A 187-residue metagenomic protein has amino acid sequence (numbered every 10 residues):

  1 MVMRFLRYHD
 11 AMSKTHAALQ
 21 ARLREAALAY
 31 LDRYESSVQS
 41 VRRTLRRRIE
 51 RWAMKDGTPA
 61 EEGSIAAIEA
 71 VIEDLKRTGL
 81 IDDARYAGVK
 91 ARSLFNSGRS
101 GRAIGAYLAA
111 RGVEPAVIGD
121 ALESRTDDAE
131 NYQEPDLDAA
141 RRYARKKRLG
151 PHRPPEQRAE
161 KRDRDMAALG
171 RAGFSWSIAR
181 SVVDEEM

Functional and structural regions predicted by a protein language model:
V2-M187: An alpha-helical, amphipathic repeat domain used for nucleic-acid recognition, typified by the mTERF helical solenoid
